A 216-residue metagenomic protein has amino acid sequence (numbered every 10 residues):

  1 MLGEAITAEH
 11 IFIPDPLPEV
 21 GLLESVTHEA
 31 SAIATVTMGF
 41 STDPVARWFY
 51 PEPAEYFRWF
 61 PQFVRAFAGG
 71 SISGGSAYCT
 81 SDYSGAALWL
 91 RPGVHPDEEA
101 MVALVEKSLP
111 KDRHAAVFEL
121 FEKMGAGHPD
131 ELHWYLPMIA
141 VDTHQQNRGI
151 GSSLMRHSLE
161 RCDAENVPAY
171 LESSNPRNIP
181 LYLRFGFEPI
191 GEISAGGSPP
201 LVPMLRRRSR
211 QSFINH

Functional and structural regions predicted by a protein language model:
E19-M38, T42: A short beta-loop-alpha structural element at the N-terminal edge of CoA-dependent acyl/N-acetyltransferase catalytic
P53-S76: Active-site rim helix/loop that mediates acceptor-substrate recognition in acyltransferases
G69-W89, D142: Conserved beta-hairpin
A86-D142, Q146, A195-G197: Conserved acyl-donor/pantetheine-binding loop and adjacent beta-alpha core of acyl/acetyltransferases and related
L132-Y135, R161-S174: Conserved GNAT acetyl-CoA-binding A-motif
V141, N147-E160, R184: Conserved acetyl-CoA-binding loop-helix of GNAT-fold acetyltransferases
S152, A164-N166, N175-E192, G196: Conserved active-site alpha-helix within GNAT-family acetyltransferase domains
V167-P176, A195-H216: C-terminal "cap" of GNAT-fold acetyltransferases
